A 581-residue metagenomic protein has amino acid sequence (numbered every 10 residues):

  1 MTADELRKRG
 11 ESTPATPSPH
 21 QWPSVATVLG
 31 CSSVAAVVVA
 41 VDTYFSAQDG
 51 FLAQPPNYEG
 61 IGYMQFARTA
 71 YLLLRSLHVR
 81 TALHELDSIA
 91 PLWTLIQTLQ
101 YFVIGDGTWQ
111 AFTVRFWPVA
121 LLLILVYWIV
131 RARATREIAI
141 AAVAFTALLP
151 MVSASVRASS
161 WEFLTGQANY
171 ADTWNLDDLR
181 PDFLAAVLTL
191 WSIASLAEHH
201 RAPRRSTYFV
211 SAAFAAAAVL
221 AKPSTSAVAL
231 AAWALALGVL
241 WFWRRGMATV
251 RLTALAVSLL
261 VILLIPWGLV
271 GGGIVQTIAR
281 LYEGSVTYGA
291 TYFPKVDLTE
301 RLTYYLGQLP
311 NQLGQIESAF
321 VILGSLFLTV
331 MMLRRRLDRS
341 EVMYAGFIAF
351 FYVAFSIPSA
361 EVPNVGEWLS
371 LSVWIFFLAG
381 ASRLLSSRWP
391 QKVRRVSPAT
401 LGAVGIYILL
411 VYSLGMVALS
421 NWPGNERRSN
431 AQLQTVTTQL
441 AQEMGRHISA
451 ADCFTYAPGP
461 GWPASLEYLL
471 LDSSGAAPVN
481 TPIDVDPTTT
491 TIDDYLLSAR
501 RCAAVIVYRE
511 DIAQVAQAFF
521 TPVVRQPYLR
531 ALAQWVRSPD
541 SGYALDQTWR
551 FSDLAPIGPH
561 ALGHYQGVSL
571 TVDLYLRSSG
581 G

Functional and structural regions predicted by a protein language model:
T16, A70, L184-F209, A218 (+1 more regions): Membrane-interface transmembrane helices that cradle and orient dolichyl/undecaprenyl
A36-V37, P91-L95, V103-I124, W128 (+4 more regions): Loop-to-helix entry region of an early transmembrane alpha helix in multi-pass inner-membrane enzymes
D49-I61, L72-L95, F102, W109-F112 (+2 more regions): Membrane-proximal lumenal/periplasmic loop motifs of glycosylation machinery
Y63-F66, W241-R335, V353-S359: Transmembrane-lumen/periplasm boundary regions of multi-pass, lipid-linked membrane glycan transferases
Q110-A141, L148-S153, W191, S195 (+1 more regions): Transmembrane-helix motifs of polytopic, lipid-linked glycan transferases
N175, P181-A185, A221, A227-V228 (+3 more regions): Hydrophobic/aromatic-rich transmembrane helices and adjacent perimembrane loops
S195, T207-P223, A234, A349-V353: Membrane-interface alpha helices of multi-pass inner-membrane proteins
P398-G445, G459-S465, Q566: Membrane-proximal, lumen/periplasm-facing interface regions of secretory-pathway glyco- and lipid-modifying enzymes
